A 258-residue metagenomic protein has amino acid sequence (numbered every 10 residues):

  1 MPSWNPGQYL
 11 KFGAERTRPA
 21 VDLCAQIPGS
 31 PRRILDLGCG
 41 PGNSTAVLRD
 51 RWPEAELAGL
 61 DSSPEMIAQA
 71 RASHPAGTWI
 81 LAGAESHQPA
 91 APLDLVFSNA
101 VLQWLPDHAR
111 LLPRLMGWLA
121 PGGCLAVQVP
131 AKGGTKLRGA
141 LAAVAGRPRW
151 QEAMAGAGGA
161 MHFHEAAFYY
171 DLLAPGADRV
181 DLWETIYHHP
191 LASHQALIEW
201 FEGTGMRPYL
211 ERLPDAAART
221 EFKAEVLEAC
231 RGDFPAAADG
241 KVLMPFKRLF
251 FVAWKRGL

Functional and structural regions predicted by a protein language model:
P2-A14: Class I SAM-dependent methyltransferase Rossmann-like catalytic core, especially the SAM/SAH-binding loop
A14-R32, V47: Conserved alpha-helix/loop element of class I SAM-dependent methyltransferases that forms part of the SAM/SAH-binding
R33-H87, R110: Class I SAM-dependent methyltransferase SAM/SAH-binding core
P41-N43, A157, M161-L258: Conserved Class I S-adenosyl-L-methionine
Q88-V96: A short acidic, Gly/Pro-enriched loop at the edge of an enzyme's catalytic core that lines a small-molecule cofactor
L95-A109, A131: A short SAM/SAH-binding and catalytic strip from SAM-dependent methyltransferases
A109-C124: A short glycine-rich, Lys/Arg-flanked "PGG" loop and its adjoining helix->strand segment in the class I
C124-Q151: Conserved class I S-adenosyl-L-methionine
